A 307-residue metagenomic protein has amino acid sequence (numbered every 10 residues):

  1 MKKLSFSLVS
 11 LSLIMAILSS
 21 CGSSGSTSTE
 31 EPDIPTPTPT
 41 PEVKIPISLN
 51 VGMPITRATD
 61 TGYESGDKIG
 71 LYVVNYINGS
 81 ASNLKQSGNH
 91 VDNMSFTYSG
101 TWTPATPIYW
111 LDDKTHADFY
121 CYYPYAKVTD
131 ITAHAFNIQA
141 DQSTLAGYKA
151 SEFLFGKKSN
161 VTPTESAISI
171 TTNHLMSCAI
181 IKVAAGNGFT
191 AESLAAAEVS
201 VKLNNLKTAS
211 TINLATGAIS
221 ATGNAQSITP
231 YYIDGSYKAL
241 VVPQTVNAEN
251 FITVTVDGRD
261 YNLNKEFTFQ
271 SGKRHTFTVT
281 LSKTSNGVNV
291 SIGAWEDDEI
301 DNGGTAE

Functional and structural regions predicted by a protein language model:
K2-E307: Sec-type signal peptide cleavage vicinity
